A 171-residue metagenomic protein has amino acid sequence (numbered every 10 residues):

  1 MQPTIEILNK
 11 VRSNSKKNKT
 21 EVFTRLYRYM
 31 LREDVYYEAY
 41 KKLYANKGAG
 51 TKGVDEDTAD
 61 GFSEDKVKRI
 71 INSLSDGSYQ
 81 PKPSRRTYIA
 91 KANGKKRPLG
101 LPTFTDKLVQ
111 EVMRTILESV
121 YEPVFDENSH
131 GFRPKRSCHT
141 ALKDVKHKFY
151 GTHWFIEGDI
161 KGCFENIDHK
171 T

Functional and structural regions predicted by a protein language model:
M1-T171: Non-catalytic terminal/accessory segments
